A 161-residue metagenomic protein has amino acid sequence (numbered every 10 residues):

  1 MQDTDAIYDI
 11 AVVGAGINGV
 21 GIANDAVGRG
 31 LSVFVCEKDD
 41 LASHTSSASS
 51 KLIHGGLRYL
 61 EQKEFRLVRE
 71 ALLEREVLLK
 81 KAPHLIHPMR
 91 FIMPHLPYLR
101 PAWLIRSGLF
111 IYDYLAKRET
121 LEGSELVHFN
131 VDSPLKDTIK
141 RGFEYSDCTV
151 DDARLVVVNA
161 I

Functional and structural regions predicted by a protein language model:
Q2-Y8, D39-H44, Y98, E144: C-terminal lid/capping helical subdomain adjacent to the catalytic/cofactor pocket in oxidative enzymes
D3-N18, F34: Beta1/beta-strand and adjacent pyrophosphate-binding region of the FAD-binding site in flavoprotein oxidoreductases
N18, A48-L52, L155-V156: Catalytic-loop motifs flanking and including active-site residues across diverse enzymes
V27-S47: Glycine-rich FAD pyrophosphate-binding loop
K51-D132: Dinucleotide-binding Rossmann-like beta1-alpha1 core, especially the glycine-rich loop that anchors the ADP
F129-I161: Helix-loop-beta segment of a Rossmann-like dinucleotide-binding subdomain
